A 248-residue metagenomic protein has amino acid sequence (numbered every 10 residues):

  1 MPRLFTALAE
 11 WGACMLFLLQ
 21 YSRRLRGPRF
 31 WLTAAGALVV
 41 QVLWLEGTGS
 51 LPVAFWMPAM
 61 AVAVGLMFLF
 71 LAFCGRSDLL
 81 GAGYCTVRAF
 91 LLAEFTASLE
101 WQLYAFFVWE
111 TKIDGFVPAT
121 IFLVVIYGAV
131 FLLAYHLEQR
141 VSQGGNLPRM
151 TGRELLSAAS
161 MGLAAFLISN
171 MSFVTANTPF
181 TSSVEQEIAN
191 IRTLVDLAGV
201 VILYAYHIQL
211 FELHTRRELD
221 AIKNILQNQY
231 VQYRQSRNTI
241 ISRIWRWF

Functional and structural regions predicted by a protein language model:
M1, D114-A119, V184-R192: Interfacial loop-to-helix junctions that mark the boundaries of transmembrane helices in multi-pass membrane
M1-A7, G49: Charge-rich amphipathic alpha-helical interaction elements
W11-F30, L43-P179: Juxtamembrane segments at transmembrane-helix boundaries in multi-pass signal-transduction membrane proteins
A35, V39-L45: A "functional boundary" signal
F55-P58, Q186-D196: Hydrophobic alpha-helical transmembrane segments
I121-Y127, V195-I202: Hydrophobic alpha-helical transmembrane segments
L132-L147, S169-T181, L197-N228, S236: Juxtamembrane or sensor-core-proximal signal-transducing alpha helices that couple sensory domains to cytosolic
R234-F248: Histidine-centered phosphotransfer motif of kinases
